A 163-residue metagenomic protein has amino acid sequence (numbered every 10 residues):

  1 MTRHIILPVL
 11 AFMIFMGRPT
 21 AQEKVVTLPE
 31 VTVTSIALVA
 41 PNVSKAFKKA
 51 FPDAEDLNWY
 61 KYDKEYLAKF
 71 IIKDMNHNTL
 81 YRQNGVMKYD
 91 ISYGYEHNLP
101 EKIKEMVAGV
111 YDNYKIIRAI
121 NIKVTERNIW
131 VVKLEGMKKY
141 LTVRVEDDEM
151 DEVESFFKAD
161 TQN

Functional and structural regions predicted by a protein language model:
M1-V26: Bacterial Sec-dependent N-terminal signal peptides
V25-N163: Interaction-mediating elements
